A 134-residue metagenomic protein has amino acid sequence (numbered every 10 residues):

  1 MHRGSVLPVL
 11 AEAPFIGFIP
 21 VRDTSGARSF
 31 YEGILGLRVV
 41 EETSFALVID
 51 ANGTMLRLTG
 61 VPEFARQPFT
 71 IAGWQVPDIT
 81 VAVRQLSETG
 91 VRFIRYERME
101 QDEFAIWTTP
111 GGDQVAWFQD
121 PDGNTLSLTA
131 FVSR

Functional and structural regions predicted by a protein language model:
M1-G26, M55, F69-A72, T129-R134: N-terminal beta-strand motif that seeds the catalytic metal site of vicinal oxygen chelate
F18, F45-A46, V115: A short, glycine- and basic residue-enriched loop/turn that sits immediately adjacent to a domain's principal
T24, A72-T125, F131-S133: Vicinal oxygen chelate
S25-R38: Amphipathic alpha-helical segments
G26, S44-L47: Short glycine/proline-centered loop/turn elements that form peptide/ligand docking sites
D50-N52, P121: Short strand-coil-strand connectors
